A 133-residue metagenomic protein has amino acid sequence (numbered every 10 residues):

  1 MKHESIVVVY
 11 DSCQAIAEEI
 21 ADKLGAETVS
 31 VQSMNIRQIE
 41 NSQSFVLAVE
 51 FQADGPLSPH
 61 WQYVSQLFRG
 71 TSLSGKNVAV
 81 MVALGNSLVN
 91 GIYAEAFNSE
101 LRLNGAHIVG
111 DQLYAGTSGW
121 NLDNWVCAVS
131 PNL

Functional and structural regions predicted by a protein language model:
K2-V7, D11-E27, I39-L133: FMN-binding flavodoxin-like domain, especially the glycine-rich phosphate-binding loop
S30: Adenosine-cofactor binding site in Rossmann-like domains, unifying the SAM/SAH pocket of S-adenosylmethionine-dependent
I36: Helix-turn-helix
